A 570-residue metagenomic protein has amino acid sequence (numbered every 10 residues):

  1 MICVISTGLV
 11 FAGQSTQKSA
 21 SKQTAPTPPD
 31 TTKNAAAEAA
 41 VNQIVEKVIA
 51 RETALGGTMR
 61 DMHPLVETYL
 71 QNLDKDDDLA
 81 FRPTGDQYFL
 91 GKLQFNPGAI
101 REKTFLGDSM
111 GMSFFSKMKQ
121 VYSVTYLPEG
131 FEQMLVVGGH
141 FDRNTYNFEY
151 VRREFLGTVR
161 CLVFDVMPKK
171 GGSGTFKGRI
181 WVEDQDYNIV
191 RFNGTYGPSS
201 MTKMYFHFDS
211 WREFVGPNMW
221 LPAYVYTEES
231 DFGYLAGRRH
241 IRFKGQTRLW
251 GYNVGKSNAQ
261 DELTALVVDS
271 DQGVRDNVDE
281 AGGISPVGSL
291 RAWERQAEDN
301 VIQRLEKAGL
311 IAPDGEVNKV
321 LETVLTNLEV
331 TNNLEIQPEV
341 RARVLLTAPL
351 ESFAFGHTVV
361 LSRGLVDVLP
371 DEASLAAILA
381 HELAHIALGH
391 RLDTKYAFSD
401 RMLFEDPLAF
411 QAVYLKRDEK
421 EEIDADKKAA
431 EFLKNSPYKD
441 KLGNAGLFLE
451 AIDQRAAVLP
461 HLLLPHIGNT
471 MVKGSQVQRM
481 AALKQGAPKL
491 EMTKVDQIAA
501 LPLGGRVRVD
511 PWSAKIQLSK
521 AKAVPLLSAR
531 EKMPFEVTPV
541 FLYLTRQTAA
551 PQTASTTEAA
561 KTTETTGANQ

Functional and structural regions predicted by a protein language model:
M1-G8: Bacterial N-terminal signal peptides
V10-Q14: Boundary at the C-terminal end of the N-terminal hydrophobic targeting segment
S15-K177, N188, P198-F206, G216 (+1 more regions): Structured extracytoplasmic
R60-M62, N144-Y146, R160-L162, F176-G178 (+9 more regions): Envelope-exposed proteins and targeting segments
F192, A223-V225: Beta-strand-dense domains in secreted/periplasmic systems and polymorphic toxin scaffolds
S257-E322, V330-E351, V366-V368, E372 (+1 more regions): C-terminal capping/extension segments of zinc metalloprotease domains
L365, P370-S374, E382-S399, P437: Catalytic Zn2+-binding segment of zinc metalloproteases
G389, D393-K420: Substrate-binding clefts and substrate-entry loops adjacent to catalytic sites of polymer-processing enzymes acting on
